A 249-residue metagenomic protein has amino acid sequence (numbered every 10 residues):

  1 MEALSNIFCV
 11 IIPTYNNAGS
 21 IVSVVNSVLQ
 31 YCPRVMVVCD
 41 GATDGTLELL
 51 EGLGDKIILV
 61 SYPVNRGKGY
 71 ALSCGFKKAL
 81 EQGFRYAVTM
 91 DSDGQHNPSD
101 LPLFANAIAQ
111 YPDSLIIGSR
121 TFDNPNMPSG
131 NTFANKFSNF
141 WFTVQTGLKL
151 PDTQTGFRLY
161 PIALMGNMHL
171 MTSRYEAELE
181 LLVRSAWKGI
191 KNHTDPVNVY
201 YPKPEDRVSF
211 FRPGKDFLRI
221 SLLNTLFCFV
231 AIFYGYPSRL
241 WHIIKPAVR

Functional and structural regions predicted by a protein language model:
M1-S5, G147, M171-R249: Hydrophobic helical membrane-anchoring modules
I7-C9, R34, E180: Cell-envelope/extracellular polymer assembly enzymes that use nucleotide-activated donors
C9-P13, M36-V37, S61: Short hydrophobic beta-strand elements that form part of the catalytic alpha/beta core underpinning NDP-sugar/donor
Y15-Y31: Short, well-formed alpha-helical segments that are part of the catalytic scaffolds of diverse glycosyltransferases
G19-S23, D44-G52: Acidic helix N-cap motif at the loop->helix transition within catalytic regions of sugar-transfer enzymes
C39-E48, G94: A conserved acidic beta->alpha catalytic loop
V64-E81, Y86, P98-Y175, P202-F211 (+1 more regions): Acceptor/aglycone-binding surface of glycosyltransferases and processive sugar-polymer synthases
